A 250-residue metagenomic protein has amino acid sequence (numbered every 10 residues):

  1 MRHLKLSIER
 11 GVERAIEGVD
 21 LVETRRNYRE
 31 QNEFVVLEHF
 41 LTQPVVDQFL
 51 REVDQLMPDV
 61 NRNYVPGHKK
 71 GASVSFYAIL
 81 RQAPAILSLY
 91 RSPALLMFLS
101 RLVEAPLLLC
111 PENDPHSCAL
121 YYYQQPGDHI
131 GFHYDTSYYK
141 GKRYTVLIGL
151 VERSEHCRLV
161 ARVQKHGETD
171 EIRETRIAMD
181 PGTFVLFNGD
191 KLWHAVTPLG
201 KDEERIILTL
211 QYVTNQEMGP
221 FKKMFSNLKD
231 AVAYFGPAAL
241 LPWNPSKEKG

Functional and structural regions predicted by a protein language model:
M1-Q31, N227-G250: Fe(II)/2-oxoglutarate
H3-L6, R14-R101: Non-heme Fe(II)/2-oxoglutarate
L37, C110, L240-L241: A mid-sequence interfacial segment
D59-R62, L192-T197: Soluble, non-transmembrane catalytic domains of enzymes that act on hydrophobic metabolites at membranes
G71-F76, L120-Y121, K229-A233: Amphipathic alpha-helical surface "interface" segments used for docking/oligomerization or membrane association within
L87, M97-K191, E203-I207, T214-K222: Catalytic core of non-heme Fe(II) oxygenases with the double-stranded beta-helix
Q164, P198-G250: Non-heme Fe(II)/2-oxoglutarate
